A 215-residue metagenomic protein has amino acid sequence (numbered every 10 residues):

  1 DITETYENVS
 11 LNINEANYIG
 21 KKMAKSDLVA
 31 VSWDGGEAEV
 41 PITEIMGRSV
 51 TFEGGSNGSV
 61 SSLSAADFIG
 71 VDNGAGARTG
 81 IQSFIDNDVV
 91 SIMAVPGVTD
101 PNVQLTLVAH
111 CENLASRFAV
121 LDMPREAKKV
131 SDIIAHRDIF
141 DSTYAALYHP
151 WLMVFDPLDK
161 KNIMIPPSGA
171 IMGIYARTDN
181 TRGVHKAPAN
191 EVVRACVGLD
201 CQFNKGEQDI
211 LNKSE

Functional and structural regions predicted by a protein language model:
D1-E215: A glycine- and small-residue-enriched flexible loop/hinge signal that marks low-structured segments
